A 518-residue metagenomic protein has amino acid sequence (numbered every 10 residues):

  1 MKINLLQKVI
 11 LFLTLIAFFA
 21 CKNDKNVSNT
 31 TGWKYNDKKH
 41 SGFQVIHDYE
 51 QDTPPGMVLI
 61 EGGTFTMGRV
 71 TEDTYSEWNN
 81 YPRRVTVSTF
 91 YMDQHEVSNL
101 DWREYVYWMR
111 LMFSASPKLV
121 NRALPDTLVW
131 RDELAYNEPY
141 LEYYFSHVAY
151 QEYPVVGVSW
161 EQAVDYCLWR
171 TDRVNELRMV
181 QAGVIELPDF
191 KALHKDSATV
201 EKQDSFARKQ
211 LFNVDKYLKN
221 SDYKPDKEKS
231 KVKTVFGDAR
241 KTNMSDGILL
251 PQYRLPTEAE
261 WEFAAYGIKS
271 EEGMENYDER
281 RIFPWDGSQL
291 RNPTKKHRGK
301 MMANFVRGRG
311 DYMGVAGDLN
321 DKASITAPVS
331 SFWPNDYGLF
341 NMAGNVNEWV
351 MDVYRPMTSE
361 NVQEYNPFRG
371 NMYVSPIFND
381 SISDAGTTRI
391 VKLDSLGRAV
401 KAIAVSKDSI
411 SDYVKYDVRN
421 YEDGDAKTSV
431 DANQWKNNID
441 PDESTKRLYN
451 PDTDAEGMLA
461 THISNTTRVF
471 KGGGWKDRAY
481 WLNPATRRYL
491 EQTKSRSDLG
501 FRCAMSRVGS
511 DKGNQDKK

Functional and structural regions predicted by a protein language model:
K2, M458-T461, R488-S495: Short proline/glycine-enriched turn/loop segments at secondary-structure junctions
K2-I10: Bacterial N-terminal signal peptides that target proteins for export
F18-A20: C-terminal motif of bacterial Sec signal peptides marking the signal peptidase cleavage site
K25-D37, L59-I60, T66, T71 (+4 more regions): Functional-site microenvironments in short loops/helix caps that host divalent-cation chemistry
K39-D48: Basic K/R-rich, polyanion-interacting modules in nucleoproteins and related proteins
Y49-Y136, Q151-V174, G344, R507: A short glycine-rich, aromatic-capped structural motif
R496-K517: Short, structured beta-strand segments at or near domain termini in extracellular proteins/domains
